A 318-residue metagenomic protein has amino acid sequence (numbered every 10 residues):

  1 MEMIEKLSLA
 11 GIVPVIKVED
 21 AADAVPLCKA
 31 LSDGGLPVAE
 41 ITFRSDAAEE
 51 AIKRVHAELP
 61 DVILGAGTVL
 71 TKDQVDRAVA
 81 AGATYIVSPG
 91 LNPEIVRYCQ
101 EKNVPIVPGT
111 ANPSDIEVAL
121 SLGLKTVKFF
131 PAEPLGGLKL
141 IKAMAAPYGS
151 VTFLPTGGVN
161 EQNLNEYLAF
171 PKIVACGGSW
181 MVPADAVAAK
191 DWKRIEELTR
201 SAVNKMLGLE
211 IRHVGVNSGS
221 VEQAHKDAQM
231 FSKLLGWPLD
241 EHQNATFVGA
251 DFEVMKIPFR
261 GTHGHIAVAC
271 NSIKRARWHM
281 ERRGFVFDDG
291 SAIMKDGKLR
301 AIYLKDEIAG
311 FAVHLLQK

Functional and structural regions predicted by a protein language model:
M1-G82, E101, E161, A189-N204 (+1 more regions): Conserved N-terminal beta1-alpha1 strand-loop-helix module at the mouth
M3-K17, V203-A228, G261-V268: N-terminal beta-strand motif that seeds the catalytic metal site of vicinal oxygen chelate
G11-V15, P37-E40, D61-G65, T84-Y85 (+6 more regions): Structural preference for beta-strand elements that scaffold enzyme active sites
K17-E19, A66-K72, S88-N92, P108-P113 (+2 more regions): Glycine-rich beta-to-alpha transition loops that act as phosphate-gripper elements at the mouths of alpha/beta enzyme
L27, R44-D46, G215-M255, A276 (+2 more regions): Core segments of cupin and vicinal oxygen chelate
L27, T71-A81, S114-L122, A146 (+1 more regions): Catalytic cores of alpha/beta
P89-I95, K128-G137, K172-I195: Glycine-rich phosphate-binding active-site loops on the catalytic face of alpha/beta enzymes
E196, D251-K256, E281-K318: Vicinal oxygen chelate
